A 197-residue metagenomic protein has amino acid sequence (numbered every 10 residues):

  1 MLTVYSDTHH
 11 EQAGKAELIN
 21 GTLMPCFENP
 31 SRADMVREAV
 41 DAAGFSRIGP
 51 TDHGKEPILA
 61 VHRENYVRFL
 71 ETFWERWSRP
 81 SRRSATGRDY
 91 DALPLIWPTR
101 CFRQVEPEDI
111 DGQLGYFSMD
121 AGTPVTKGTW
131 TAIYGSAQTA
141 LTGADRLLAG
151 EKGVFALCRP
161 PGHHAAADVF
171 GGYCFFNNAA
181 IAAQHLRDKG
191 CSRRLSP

Functional and structural regions predicted by a protein language model:
M1-P197: HDAC/HDAC-like amidohydrolase catalytic core signature
